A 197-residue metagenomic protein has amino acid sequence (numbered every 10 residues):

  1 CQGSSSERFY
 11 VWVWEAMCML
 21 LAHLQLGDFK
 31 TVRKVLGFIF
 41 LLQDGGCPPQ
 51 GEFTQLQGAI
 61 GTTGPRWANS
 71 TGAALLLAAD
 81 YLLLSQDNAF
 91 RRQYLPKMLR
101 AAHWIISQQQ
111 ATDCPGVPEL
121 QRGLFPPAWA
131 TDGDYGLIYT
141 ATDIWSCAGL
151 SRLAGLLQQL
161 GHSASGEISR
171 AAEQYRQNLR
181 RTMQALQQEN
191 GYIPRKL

Functional and structural regions predicted by a protein language model:
C1-S4, R8-W12, Q50, Q110-P126 (+2 more regions): Catalytic cores of carbohydrate-active enzymes
F9-Q121, L137-S151: Aromatic-rich carbohydrate-recognition surfaces in CAZymes
L56, A128-W129: Short glycine/proline- and charge-enriched loop/turn segments that cap or connect secondary-structure elements
D132: N-terminal glycine-/lysine-enriched basic segments
